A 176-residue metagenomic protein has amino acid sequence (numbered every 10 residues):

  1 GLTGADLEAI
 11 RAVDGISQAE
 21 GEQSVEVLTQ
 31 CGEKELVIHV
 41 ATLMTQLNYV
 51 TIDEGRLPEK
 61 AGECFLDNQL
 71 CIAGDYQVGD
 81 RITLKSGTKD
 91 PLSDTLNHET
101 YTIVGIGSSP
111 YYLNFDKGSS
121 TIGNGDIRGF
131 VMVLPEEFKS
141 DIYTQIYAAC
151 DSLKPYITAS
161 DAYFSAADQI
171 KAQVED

Functional and structural regions predicted by a protein language model:
G1-D176: Membrane transport/envelope proteins' first extracytoplasmic loop
